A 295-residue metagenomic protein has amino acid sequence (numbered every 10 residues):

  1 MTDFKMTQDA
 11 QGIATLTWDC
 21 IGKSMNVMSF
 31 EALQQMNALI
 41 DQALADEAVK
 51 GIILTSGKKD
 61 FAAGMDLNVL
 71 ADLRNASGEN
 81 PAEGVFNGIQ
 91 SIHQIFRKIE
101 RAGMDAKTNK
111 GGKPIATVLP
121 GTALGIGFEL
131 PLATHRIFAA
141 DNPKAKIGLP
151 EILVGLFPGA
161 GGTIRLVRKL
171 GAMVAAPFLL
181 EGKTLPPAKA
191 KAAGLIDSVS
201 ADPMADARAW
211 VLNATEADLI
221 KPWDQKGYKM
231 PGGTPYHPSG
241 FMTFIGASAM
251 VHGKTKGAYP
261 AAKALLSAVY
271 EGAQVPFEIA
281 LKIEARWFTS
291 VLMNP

Functional and structural regions predicted by a protein language model:
M1-T55, E79: Conserved CoA-thioester-binding segment of acyl-CoA-metabolizing enzymes
I13-W18, F30-I40, V174-A176, L180 (+3 more regions): Intrinsically disordered, low-complexity segments enriched in small/flexible residues
L54, D66, L130-P131, A190: Hydrophobic/aromatic residues within transmembrane alpha-helices of multi-pass small-molecule transporters
S56-I95, A123, L153-G155: Glycine- (often His-adjacent) and acidic-residue-rich active-site loop that binds/positions the CoA thioester
N68-A76, E129, T134-D141, K169: A glycine- and small-aliphatic-rich helix-loop capping segment at beta-alpha/alpha-beta transitions that lines
I99-V154, P158, F178: Glycine-rich beta-to-alpha active-site loop
G162-M173: Hydrophobic, secondary-structure "cap" segments at the distal end of domains
